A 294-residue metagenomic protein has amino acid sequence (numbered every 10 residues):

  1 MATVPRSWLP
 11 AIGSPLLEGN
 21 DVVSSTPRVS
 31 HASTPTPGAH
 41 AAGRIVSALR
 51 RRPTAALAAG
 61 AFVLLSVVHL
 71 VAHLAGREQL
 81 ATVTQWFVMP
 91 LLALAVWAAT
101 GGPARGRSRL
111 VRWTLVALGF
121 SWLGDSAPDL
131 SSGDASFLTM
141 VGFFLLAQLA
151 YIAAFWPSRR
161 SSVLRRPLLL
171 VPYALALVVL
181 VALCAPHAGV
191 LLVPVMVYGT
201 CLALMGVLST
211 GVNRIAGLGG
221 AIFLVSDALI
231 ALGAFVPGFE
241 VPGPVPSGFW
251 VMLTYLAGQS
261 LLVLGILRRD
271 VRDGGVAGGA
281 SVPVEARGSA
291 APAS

Functional and structural regions predicted by a protein language model:
L16, D21-S294: Polytopic alpha-helical membrane-helix bundles and their juxtamembrane interface segments in multi-pass membrane
